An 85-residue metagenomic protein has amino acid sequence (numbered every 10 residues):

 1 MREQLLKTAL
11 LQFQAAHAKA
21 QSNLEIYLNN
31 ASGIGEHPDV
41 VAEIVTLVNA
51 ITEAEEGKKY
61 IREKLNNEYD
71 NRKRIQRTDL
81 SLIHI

Functional and structural regions predicted by a protein language model:
M1-R77: Extended, charge-rich alpha-helical interface modules
I83-I85: Conserved small/polar residues in nucleotide/adenosyl-binding loops
